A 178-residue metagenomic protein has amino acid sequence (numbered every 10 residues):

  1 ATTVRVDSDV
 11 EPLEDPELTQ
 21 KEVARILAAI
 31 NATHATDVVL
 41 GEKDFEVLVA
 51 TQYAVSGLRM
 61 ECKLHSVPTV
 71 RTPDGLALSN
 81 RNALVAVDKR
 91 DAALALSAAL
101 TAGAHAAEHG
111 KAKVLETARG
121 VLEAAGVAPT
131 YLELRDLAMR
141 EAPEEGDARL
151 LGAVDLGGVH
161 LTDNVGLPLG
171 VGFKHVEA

Functional and structural regions predicted by a protein language model:
A1-V127, L134-R135, G158, V165-V171 (+1 more regions): Nucleotidyltransferase catalytic core that binds NTPs
D136-L167: Short, amphipathic C-terminal "tail helix"
